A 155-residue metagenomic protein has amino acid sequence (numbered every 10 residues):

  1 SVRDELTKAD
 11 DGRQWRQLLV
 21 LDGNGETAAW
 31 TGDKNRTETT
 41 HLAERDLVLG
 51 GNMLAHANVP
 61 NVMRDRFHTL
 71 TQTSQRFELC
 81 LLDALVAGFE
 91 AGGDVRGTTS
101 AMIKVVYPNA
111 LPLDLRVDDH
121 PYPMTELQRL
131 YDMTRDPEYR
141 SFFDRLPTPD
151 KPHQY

Functional and structural regions predicted by a protein language model:
S1-Y155: N-terminal nucleophile
